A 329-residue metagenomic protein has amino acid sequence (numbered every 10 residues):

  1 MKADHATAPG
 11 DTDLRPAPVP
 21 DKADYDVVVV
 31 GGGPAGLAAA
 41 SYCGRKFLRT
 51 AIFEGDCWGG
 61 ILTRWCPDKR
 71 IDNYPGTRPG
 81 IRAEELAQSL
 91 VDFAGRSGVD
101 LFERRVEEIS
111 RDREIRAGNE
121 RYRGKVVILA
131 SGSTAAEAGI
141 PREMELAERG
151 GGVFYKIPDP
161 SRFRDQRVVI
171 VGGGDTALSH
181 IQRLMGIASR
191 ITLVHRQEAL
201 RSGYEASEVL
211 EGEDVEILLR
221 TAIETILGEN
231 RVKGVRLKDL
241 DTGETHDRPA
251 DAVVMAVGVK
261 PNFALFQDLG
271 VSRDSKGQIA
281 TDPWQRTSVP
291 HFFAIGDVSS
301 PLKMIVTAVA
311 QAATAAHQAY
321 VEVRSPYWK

Functional and structural regions predicted by a protein language model:
K2-D13, Q88-R116, Y122-G124, G186-Q278 (+1 more regions): A Rossmann-like FAD-binding core segment of flavoenzymes
P9-P18, E145-R164, V257-V306, T314-H317 (+1 more regions): FAD-site-proximal beta/loop scaffold in flavoenzymes
V19-S97, L178-G203: Beta1-alpha1 glycine-rich phosphate/pyrophosphate-binding loop at the start of Rossmann-like nucleotide-binding domains
D24-D26, E103-R104, R164-Q166, R220 (+1 more regions): Phosphate-coordination loops involved in phosphoryl transfer and adenosine-cofactor binding
Y25, L48, K125-V126, G151 (+1 more regions): Nucleotide donor/acceptor-binding cores
G31, A130-S131, E137, V171 (+3 more regions): Short, well-ordered coil/turn residues at beta-beta hairpins and beta-strand->alpha-helix junctions within
I61, E137-A138, S179-I181, R201 (+3 more regions): Glycine/Thr-rich phosphate-binding loops of Rossmann-like dinucleotide-binding domains
L101-R104, I109-S110, I115-A117, K125-V126 (+2 more regions): Glycine/small-residue-rich loop that forms an oxyanion/phosphate-binding "nest" at active or ligand-binding sites
